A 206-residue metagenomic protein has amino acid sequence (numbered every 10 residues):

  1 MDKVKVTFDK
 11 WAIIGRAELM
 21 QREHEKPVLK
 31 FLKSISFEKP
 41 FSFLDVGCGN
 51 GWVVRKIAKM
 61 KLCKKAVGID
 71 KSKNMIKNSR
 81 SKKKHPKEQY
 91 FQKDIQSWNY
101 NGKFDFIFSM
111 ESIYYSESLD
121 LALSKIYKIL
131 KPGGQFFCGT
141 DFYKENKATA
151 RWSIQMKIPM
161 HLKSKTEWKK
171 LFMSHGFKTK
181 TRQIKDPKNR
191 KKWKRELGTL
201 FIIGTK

Functional and structural regions predicted by a protein language model:
M1-S36, W52, K56, N78 (+1 more regions): Conserved class I S-adenosyl-L-methionine
L44-V46, N50-S97: Class I SAM-dependent methyltransferase SAM/SAH-binding core
F108: A conserved beta-strand element that flanks and buttresses the S-adenosyl-L-methionine
D120-P132: A short glycine-rich, Lys/Arg-flanked "PGG" loop and its adjoining helix->strand segment in the class I
G133-T140: Conserved beta-strand signature within the Rossmann-like core of class I S-adenosyl-L-methionine
D141-P159: Short, glycine-/aromatic-enriched active-site segment of Class I SAM-dependent methyltransferases
M160-H175, R182: Short alpha-helix
K188-K206: Core SAM-dependent methyltransferase catalytic element
